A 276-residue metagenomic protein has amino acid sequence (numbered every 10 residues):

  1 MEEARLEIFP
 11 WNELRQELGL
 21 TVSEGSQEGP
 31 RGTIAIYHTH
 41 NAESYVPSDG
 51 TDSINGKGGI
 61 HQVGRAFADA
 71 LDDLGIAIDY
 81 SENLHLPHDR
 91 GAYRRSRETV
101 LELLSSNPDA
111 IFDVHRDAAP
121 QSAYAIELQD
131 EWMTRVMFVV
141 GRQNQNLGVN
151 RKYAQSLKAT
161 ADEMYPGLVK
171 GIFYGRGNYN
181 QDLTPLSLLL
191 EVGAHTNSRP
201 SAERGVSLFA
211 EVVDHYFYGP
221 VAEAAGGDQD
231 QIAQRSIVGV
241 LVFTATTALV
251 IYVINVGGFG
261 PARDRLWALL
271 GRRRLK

Functional and structural regions predicted by a protein language model:
M1-H38, V46: Non-catalytic propeptide/linker segments at domain boundaries
H38-S53, D79-E82, T134-R142: Acidic/histidine-rich, surface-exposed loop or edge segments in extracytoplasmic proteins
D49-A123: Catalytic-core regions of hydrolytic enzymes
N55-V63, H88-R95, D130, R142-Y153 (+2 more regions): Extracytoplasmic/periplasmic, Sec-exported soluble proteins
H61-A68, L147-Y165, S201-V221: Long, well-ordered alpha-helical scaffolding segments within enzyme catalytic domains, especially pronounced
T99, D109-T184, L188, T196: Membrane-proximal low-complexity regions enriched in glycine and acidic/polar residues
G171-A225: Active-site-adjacent mobile loop/cap segments within catalytic or ligand-binding domains
G226-K276: C-terminal single-pass membrane-anchor helix
